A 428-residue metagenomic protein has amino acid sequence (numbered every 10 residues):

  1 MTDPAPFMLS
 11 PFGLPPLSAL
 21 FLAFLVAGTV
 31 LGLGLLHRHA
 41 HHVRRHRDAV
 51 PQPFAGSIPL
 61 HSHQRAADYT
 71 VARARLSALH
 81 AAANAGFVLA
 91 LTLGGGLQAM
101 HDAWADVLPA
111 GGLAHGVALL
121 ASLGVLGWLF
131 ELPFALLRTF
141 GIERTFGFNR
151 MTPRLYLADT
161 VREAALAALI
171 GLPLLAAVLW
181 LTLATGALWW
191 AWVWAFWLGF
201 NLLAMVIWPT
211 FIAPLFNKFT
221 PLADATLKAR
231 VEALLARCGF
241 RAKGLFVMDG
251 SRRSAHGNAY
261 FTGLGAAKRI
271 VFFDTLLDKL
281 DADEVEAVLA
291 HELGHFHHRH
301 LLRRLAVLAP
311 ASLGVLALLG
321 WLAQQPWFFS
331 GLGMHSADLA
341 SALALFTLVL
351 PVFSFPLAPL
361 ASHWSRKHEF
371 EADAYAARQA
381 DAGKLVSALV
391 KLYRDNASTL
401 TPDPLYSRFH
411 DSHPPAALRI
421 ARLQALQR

Functional and structural regions predicted by a protein language model:
D3-A5: Acidic, Ala/Val/Gly-enriched low-complexity intrinsically disordered segments
F7-A337, V352-R428: Polar-ligand-bearing catalytic/cofactor-coordination segments of membrane-embedded or membrane-tethered inner-membrane
L339-A342: Glycine-rich, flexible loop segments associated with nucleotide phosphate handling
L345-V349: Alpha-helical transmembrane segments
